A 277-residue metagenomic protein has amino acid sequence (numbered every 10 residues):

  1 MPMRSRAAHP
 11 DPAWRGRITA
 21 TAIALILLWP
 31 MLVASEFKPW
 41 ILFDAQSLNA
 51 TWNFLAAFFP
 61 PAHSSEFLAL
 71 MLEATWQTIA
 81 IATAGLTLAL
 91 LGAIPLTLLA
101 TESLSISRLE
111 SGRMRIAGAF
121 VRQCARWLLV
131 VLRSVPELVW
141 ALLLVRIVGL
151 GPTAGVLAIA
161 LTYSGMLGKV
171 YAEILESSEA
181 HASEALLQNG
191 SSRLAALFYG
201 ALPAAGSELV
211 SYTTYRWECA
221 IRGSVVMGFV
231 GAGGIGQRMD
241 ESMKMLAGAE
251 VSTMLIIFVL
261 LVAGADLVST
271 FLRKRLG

Functional and structural regions predicted by a protein language model:
M1-T87, L91-P95, L99-F120: N-terminal, non-cleaved signal-anchor transmembrane helix
L72-A80, R122-L132, T214, E218 (+1 more regions): Alpha-helical membrane-interface segments at transmembrane helix boundaries
A82, L86-I94, L98, E102 (+9 more regions): Hydrophobic positions within alpha-helical transmembrane segments of bacterial inner-membrane proteins
I94, L98-E102, V170-S177, H181 (+2 more regions): Membrane-spanning helices that line or support transport/gating and their immediate boundary helices in channels
G118-A158: Generic hydrophobic transmembrane alpha-helix motif, especially the helices
L143-R146, L150-A201, S207-R216, L267: Membrane-cytosol interface at the C-terminal ends of specific transmembrane alpha-helices in multi-pass membrane
R146, R222-F258, G277: Glycine-rich helix-loop "coupling/hinge" segments at transmembrane-helix boundaries in multipass transporters
S211-T214, S252-G277: C-terminal transmembrane helix and the adjacent membrane-cytosol boundary/short C-terminal tail of inner/organellar
